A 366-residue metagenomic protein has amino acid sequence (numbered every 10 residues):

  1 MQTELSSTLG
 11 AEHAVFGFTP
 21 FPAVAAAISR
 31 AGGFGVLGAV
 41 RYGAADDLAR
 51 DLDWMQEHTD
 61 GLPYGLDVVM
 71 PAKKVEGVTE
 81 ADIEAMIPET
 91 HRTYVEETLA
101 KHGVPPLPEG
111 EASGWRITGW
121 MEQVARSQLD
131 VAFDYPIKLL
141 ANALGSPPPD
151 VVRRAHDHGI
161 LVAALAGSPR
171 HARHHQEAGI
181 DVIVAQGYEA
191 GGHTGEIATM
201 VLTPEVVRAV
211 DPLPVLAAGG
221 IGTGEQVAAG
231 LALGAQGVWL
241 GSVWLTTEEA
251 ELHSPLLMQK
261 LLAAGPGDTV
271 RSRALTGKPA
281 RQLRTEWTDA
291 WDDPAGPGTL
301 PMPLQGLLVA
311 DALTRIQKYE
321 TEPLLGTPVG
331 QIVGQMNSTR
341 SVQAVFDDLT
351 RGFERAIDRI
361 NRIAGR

Functional and structural regions predicted by a protein language model:
M1-V210: Active-site entrance/lid segments in N-terminal catalytic domains of soluble metabolic enzymes
G17, A218-G219: Glycine-rich Rossmann-fold phosphate-binding loop(s) that bind the pyrophosphate of adenine dinucleotide cofactors
E84-V95, E196-L216, G222-R366: Conserved active-site-proximal phosphate/metal-binding subdomains
S146, I221-G222: Residue-level detector of alpha-helix initiation sites
